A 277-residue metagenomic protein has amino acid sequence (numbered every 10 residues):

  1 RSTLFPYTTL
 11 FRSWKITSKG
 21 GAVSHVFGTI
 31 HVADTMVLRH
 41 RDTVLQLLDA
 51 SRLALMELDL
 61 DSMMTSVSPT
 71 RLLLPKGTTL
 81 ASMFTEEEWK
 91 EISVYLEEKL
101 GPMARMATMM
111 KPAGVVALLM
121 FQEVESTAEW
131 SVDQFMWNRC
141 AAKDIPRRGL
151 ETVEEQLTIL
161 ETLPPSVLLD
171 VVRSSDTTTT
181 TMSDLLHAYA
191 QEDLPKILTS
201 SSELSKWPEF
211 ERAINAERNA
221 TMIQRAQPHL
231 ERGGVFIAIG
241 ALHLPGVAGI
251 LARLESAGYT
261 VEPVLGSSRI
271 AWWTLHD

Functional and structural regions predicted by a protein language model:
T3, V23-H25, I237: Residues that recognize and position ribonucleotide moieties
T3-L10: Short, small-residue-biased leader/transition segments that mark boundaries at the very start of proteins
F5, R39, A248-G249: Generic recognition of short, well-ordered alpha-helical segments
R12-I214: Structured, acidic catalytic/metal-binding patches in enzyme active sites
E209-D277: A cross-kingdom marker for long, charged
